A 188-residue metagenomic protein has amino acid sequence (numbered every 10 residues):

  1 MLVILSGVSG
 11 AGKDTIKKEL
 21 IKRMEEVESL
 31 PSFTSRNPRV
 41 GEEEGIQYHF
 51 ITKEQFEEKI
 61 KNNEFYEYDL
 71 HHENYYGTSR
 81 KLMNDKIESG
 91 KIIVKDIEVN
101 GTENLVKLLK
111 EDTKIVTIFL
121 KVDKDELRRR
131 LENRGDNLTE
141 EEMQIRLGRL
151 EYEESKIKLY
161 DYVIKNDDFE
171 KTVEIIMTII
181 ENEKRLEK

Functional and structural regions predicted by a protein language model:
L5: Hydrophobic anchor at the beta1->P-loop junction of P-loop NTPases
V8: P-loop (Walker A) phosphate-binding loop of NTP-binding proteins
K13-D14: Walker A/P-loop
K22-L30: Post-Walker A helix-loop "phosphate-sensing" segment adjacent to the P-loop in P-loop NTPases
S32-I93, V99-G101: ATP-dependent small-molecule kinase phosphotransfer cores that center on conserved nucleotide phosphate-binding segments
T34-P38, V99-G101, K121-L127, F169-E170: Conserved nucleotide-binding/hydrolysis micro-motifs of P-loop NTPases
V94-V99, E111-R134: Conserved phosphate-donor/acceptor-positioning beta-strand/loop module used by diverse small-molecule
N137-N182: Small-molecule kinase domains that catalyze NTP-dependent phosphoryl transfer to phosphate-bearing small molecules
